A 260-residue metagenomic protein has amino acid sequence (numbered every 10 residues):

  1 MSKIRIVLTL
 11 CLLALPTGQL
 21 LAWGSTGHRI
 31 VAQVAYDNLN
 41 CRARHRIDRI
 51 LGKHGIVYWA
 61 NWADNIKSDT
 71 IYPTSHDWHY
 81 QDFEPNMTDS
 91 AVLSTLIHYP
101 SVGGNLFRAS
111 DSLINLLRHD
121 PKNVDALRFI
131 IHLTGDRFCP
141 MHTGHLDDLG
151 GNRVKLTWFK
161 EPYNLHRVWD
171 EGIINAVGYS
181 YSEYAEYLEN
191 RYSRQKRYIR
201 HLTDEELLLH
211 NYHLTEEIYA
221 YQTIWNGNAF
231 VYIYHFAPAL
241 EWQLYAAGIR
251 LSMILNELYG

Functional and structural regions predicted by a protein language model:
M1-S25, G260: Bacterial Sec-dependent N-terminal signal peptides
L21-L133, P140, H145-G260: N-terminal, motif-rich segments that launch catalysis or mediate targeting to/interaction with membranes, typified by
